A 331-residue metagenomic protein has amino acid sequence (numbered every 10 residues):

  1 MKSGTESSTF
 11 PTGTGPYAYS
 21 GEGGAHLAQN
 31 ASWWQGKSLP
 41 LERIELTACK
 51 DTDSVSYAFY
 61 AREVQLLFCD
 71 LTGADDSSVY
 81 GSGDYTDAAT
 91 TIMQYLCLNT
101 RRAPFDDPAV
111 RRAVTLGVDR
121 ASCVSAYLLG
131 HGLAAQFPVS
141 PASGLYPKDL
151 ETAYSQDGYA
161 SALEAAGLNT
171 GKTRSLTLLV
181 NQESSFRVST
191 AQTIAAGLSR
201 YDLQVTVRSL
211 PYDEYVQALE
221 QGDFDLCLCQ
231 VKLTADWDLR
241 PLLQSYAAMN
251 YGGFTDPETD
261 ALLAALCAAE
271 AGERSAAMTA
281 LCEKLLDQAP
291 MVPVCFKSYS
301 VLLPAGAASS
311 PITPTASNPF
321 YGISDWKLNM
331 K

Functional and structural regions predicted by a protein language model:
M1-R43, D53, L328: Gly/Pro-rich hinge or "lid" segments in bacterial periplasmic/extracellular proteins
A28-W34, D84-A113, G117, A126 (+4 more regions): A bilobed periplasmic-binding-protein/Venus flytrap-type ligand-binding module shared by bacterial periplasmic
S32-S77, Q204: Ligand-site clamp/hinge motif
D75-D87, Q221-D223, W237-N250, A305-A308: Ligand-binding "clamshell"
D106-A196, A280, K327-M330: Append "and occasionally in soluble cytosolic enzymes with long acidic Gly/Pro-rich linkers
A166-L233: Ligand/substrate-recognition segments at binding pockets and active sites
T206-Y215, R240-G306, M330-K331: Extracytoplasmic/peripheral linker and loop segments enriched in polar/acidic and small residues with frequent Thr/Pro
L303-K331: Long beta-strand-rich cores associated with HINT superfamily self-processing modules
